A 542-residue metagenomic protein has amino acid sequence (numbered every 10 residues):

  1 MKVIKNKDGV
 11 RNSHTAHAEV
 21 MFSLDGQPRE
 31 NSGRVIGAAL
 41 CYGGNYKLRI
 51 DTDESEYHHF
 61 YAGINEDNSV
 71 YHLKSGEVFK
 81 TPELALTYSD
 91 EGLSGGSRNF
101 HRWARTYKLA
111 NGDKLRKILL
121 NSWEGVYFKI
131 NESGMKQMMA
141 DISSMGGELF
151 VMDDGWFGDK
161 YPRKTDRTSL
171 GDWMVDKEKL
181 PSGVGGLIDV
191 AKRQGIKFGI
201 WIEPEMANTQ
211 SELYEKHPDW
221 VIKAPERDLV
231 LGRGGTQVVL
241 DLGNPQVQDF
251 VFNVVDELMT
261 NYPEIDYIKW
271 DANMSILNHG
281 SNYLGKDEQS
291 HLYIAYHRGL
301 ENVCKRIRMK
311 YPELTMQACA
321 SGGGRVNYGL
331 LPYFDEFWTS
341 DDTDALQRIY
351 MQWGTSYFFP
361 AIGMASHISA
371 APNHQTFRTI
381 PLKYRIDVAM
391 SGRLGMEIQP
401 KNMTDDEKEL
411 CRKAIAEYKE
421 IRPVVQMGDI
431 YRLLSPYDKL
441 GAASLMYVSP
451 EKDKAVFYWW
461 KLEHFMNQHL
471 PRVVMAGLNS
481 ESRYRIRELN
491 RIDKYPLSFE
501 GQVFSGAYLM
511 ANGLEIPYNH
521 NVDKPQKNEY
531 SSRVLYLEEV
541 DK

Functional and structural regions predicted by a protein language model:
M1-S97, H101, Y107-L109, S133 (+2 more regions): Catalytic and substrate-binding clefts that recognize carbohydrates or anionic sugar/phosphate headgroups
V20-L24, E30, P436-S480: Carbohydrate-binding surface patches
G76, L120, F150, A191 (+5 more regions): Conserved, mostly hydrophobic/aromatic
Y88, L93, V126-I130, W156-Y161 (+9 more regions): Flexible loop/turn segments at secondary-structure boundaries
N111-N253, Y262, D266-Y267: Aromatic-lined carbohydrate-binding/catalytic grooves of carbohydrate-active enzymes
P181-G183, E215-H217, V221-K383, R393 (+2 more regions): Active-site neighborhood of glycoside hydrolase catalytic domains
K383-L434: Catalytic cores of secreted or luminal carbohydrate-active enzymes
E463-K542: C-terminal beta-sandwich/jelly-roll accessory domains of carbohydrate-active enzymes
